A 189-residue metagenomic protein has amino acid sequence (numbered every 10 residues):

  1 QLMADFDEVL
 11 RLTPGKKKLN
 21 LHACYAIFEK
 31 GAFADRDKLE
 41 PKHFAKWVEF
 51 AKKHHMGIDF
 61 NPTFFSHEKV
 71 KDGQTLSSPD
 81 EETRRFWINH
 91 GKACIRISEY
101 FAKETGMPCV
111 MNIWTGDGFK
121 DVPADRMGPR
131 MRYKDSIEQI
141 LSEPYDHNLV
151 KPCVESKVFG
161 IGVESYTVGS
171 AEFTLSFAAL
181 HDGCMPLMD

Functional and structural regions predicted by a protein language model:
Q1-Y25, F50: Catalytic domains of carbohydrate-active enzymes, especially glycoside hydrolases
L2-F6, A34-A45: Aromatic- and glycine-enriched glycan-recognition loops and surfaces that form the carbohydrate-binding subsites
L19-E40: Glycine-rich, proline-tolerant flexible connector loops at the mouths of alpha/beta enzymes
E40-M185: Active-site acidic/histidine proton-transfer and metal-coordination neighborhood in alpha/beta enzyme cores
